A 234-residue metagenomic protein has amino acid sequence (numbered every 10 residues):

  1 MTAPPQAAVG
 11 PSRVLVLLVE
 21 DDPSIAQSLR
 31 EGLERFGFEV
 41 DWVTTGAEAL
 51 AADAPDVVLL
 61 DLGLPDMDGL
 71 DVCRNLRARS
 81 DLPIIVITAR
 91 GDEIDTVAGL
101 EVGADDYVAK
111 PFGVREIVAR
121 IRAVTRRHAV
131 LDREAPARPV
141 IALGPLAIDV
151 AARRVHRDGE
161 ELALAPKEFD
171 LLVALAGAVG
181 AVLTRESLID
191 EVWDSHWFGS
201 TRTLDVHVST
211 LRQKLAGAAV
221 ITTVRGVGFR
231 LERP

Functional and structural regions predicted by a protein language model:
M1-D132: N-terminal/domain-start alpha-helical segments
T2-V9, Q213-K214, E232-P234: Intrinsically disordered, low-complexity protein-interaction/activation regions
S12-L15, A123-A181, E186: Short, Lys/Arg-enriched segments at the junction into DNA-binding effector domains of transcriptional regulators
V57, I141, A219-T222: ABC ATPase A-loop
G63, N75, P83, T96 (+5 more regions): Residue-level recognition of specific faces of alpha-helices
D105, V227-G228: Short acidic-rich active-site patches of cyclic nucleotide enzymes
R154-A219, R225-V227, R233: Positively charged, aromatic-enriched patches within helix-turn-helix-type DNA-binding elements, predominantly
